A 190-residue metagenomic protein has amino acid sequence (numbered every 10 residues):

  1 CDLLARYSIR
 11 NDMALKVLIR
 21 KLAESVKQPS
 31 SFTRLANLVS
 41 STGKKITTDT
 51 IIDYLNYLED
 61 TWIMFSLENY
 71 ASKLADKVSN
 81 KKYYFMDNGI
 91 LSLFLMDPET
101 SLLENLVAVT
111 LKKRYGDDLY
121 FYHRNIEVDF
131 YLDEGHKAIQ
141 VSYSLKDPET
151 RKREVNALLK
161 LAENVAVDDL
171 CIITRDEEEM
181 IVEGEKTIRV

Functional and structural regions predicted by a protein language model:
C1-A138: Accessory nucleic acid-recognition modules appended to NTPase machines
Y84, I139, C171-I173, R189: Hydrophobic/aromatic beta-strand patches that form the interior of the parallel beta-sheet core in alpha/beta enzyme
L111, I139, L158, L170: Hydrophobic, well-ordered secondary-structure elements that form the walls of internal hydrophobic environments
F121-Y122, D168-T174: Short, hydrophobic beta-strand segments that form beta-sheet elements in well-ordered domains
V128, D147-T150, E179-E183: Short active-site-adjacent structural elements
G135, V141-T150: Short beta-strand-loop-alpha-helix junction that forms the active-site gateway of nucleic-acid-processing nucleases
R151-N164: Short, charged, amphipathic alpha-helix that recurs within catalytic cores of restriction-modification and other
D176-V190: Domain-level recognition of nuclease-like catalytic cores that cleave nucleotide substrates
